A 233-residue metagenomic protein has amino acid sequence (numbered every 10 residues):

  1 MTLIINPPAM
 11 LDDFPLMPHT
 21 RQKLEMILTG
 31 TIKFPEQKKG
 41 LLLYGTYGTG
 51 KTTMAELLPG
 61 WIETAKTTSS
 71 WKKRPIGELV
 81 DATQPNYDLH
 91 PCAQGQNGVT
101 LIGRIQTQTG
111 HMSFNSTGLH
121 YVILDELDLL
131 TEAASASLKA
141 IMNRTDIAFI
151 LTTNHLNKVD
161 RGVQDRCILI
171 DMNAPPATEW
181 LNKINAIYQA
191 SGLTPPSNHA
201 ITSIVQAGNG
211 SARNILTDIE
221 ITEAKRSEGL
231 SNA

Functional and structural regions predicted by a protein language model:
M1-T46, Q106-N115: Pre-Walker A (pre-P-loop) alpha-helix and adjacent loop at the N terminus of AAA/AAA+ ATPase modules, a conserved
F14, H19-Q22, A82-L119: Short glycine-rich substrate-engagement loop in P-loop NTPases that contacts/grips substrate
I32-Y87, K139: Walker A/P-loop
K38-K39, A82-D88, G118-L119, R144-I147 (+2 more regions): Short glycine-/polar-rich loops that comprise or flank the Walker A/P-loop and associated switch/sensor motifs
P91-A93, I168-L181: Conserved AAA+ ATPase "SRH/arginine-finger" region at the nucleotide-binding site
Q106-F114, L119, I123-D165: Conserved catalytic/switch belt of AAA+ P-loop NTPases
A177-N185, N198-V205: An amphipathic alpha-helix signature
T202-A207, R213-S227: C-terminal helical "lid" of AAA+/P-loop NTPase domains
